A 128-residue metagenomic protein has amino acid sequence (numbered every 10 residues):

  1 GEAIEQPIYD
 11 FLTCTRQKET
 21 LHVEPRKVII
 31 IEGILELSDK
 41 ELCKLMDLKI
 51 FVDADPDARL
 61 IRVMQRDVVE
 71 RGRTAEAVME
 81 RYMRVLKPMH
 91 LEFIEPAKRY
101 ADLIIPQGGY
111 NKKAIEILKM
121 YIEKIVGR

Functional and structural regions predicted by a protein language model:
G1-V28, A77-E80: ATP-dependent small-molecule kinase phosphotransfer cores that center on conserved nucleotide phosphate-binding segments
D10, L35, G109-Y110: A broadly conserved detector of short glycine/acidic/proline-rich loop/turn motifs that flank catalytic sites and bind
F11-L12, I31-E32, L86-K87: A conditional alpha-helix N-cap/helix-loop micro-motif detector
T13, P56, N111: Residue-level detector of flexible, active-site-proximal loop/helix-junction positions within diverse enzyme catalytic
R16-L21, D39, I61-R62, G72-E76 (+1 more regions): Replace "adjacent to P-loop NTPase cores in ATP/GTP-dependent enzymes" with "adjacent to NTP-binding cores
Q17-E70: ATP-dependent NMP and nucleoside kinases share a basic, alpha-helical "lid"
E24-P25, Q65, K87-R128: NTP-dependent small-molecule kinase module
